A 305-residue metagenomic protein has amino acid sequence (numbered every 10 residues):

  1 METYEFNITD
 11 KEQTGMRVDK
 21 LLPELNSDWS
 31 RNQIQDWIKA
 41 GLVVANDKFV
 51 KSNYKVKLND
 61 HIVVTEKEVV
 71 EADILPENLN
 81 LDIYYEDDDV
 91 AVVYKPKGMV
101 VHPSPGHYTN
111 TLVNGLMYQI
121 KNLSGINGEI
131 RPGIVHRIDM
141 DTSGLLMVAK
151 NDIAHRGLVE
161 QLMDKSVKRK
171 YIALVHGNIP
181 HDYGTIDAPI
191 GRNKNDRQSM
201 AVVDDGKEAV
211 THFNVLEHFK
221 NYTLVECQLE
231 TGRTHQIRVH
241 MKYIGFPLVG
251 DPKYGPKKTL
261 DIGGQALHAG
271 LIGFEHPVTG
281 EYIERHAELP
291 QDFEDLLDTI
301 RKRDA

Functional and structural regions predicted by a protein language model:
M1-A305: RNA pseudouridine synthases
